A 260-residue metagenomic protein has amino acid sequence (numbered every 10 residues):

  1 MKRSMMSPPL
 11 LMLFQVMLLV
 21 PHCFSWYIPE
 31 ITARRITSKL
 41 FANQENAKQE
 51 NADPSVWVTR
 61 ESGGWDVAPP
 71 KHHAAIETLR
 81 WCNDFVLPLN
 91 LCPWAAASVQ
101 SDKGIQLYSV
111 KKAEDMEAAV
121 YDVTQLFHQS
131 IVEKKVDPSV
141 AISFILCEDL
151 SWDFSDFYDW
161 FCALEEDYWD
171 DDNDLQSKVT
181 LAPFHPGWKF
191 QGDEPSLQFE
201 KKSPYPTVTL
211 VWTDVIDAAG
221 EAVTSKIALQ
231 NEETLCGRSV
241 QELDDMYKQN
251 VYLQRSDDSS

Functional and structural regions predicted by a protein language model:
M1-A33: N-terminal chloroplast transit peptides
H22-S25, K39, N250: Intrinsically disordered, low-complexity segments enriched in small/polar residues
Y27-K48: N-terminal, immediately post-signal peptide pro-regions of secreted/luminal proteins
E50-S260: Expand to "…catalyze enediolate/carbanion chemistry for C-C bond making/breaking, isomerization, decarboxylation
